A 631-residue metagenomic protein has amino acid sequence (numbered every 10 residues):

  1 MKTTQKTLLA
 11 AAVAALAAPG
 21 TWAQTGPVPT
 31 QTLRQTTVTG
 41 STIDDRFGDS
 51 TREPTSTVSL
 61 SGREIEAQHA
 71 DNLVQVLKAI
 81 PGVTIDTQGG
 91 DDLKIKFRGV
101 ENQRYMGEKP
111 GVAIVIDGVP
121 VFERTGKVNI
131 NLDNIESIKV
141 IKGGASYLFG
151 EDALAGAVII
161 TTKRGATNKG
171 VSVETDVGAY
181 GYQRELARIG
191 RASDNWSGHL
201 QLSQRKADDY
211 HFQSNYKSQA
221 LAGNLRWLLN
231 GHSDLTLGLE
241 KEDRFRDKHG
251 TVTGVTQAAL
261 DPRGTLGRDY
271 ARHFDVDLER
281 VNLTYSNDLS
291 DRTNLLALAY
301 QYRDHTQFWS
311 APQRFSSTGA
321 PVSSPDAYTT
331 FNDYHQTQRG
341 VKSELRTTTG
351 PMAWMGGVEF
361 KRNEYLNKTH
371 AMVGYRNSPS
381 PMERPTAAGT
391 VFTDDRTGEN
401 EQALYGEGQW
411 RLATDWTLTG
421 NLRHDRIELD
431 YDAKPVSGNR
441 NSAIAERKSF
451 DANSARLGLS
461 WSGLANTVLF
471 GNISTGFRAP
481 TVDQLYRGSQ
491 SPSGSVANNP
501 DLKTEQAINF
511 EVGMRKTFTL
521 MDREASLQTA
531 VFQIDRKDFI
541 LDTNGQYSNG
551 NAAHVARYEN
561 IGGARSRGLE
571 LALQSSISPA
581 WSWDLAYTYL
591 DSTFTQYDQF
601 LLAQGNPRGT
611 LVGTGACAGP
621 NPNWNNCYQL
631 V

Functional and structural regions predicted by a protein language model:
R34-Q68, L93-I95, V112: N-terminal periplasmic "start-of-domain" segments of outer-membrane beta-barrel proteins
L73-V76, I95-K96, V112-V115, V128 (+3 more regions): N-terminal periplasmic accessory domains that precede and gate Gram-negative outer-membrane beta-barrel machines
V74-V119: Extracytoplasmic beta-strand/coil segments of soluble accessory domains associated with Gram-negative outer-membrane
V112, D117-G143, G223: Short acidic/polar hinge/loop motifs at secondary-structure boundaries that mediate gating or recognition
V177-K206, H211-H249, A271-N294, T348-G350 (+4 more regions): Transmembrane beta-barrel wall of Gram-negative outer-membrane proteins
N294-P312, S462, V468-S474, D501-N560 (+4 more regions): Membrane-embedded beta-barrel scaffold of Gram-negative outer-membrane proteins
P351-M355, E359-K361, D395-I534: Structural signature of Gram-negative outer-membrane beta-barrels, strongest in the C-terminal barrel of TonB-dependent
A353, R411-L418, R426, S526-D535 (+1 more regions): Gram-negative outer-membrane beta-barrel transporters
